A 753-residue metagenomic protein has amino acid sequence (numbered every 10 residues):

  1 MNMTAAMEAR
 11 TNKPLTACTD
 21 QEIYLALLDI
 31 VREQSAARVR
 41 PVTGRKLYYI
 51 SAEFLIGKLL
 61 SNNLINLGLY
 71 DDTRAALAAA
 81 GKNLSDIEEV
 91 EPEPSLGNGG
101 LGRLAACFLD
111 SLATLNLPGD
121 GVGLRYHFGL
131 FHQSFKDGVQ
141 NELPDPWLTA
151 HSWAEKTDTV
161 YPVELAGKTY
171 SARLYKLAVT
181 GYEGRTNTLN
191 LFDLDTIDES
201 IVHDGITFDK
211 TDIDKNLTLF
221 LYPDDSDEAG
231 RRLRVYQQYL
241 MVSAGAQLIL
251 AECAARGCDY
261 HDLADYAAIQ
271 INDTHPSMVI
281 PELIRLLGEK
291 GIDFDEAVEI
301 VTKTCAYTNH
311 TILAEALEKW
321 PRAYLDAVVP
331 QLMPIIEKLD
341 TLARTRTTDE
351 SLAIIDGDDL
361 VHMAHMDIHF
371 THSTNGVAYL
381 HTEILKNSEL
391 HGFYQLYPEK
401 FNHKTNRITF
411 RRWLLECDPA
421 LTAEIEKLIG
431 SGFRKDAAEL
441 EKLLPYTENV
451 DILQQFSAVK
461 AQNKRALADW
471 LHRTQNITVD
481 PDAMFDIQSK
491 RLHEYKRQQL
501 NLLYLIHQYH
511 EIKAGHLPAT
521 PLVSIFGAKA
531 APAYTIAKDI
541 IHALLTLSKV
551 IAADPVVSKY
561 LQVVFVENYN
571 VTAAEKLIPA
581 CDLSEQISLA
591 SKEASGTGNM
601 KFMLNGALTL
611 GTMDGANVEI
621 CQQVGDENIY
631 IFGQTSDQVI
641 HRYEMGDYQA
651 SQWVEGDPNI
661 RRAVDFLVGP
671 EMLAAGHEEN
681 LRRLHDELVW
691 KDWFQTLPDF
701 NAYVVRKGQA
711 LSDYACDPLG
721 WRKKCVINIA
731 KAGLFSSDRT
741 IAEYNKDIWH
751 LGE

Functional and structural regions predicted by a protein language model:
M1-E753: A conserved ligand/cofactor-binding region detector
